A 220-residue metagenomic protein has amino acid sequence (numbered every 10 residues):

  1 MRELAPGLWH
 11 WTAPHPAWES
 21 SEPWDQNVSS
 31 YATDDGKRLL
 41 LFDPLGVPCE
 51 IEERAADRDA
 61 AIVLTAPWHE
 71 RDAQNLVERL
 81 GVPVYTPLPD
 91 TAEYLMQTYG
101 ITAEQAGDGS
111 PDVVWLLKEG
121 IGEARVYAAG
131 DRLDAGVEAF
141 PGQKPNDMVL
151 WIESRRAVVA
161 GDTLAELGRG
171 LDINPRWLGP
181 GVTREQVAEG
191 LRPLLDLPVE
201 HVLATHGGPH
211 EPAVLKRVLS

Functional and structural regions predicted by a protein language model:
R2, P6-W9, A13-P16, R38-L41 (+4 more regions): Metallo-beta-lactamase
P16-A61: Pre-active-site segment of Zn-dependent metallo-hydrolases
D25-N27, I121, Y127, K144: Residues that act as N-cap/strand-start positions at coil-to-secondary-structure junctions
N27, E70-R71, A188: Residue-level marker for well-ordered alpha-helical positions
S29, L80, N146: Residues that flank catalytic or metal-binding motifs in active/ligand-binding sites
G36, R58, R79, L197-P198: Structured helix-beta-strand junction loops
G46-A129: Active-site HxH/HxHxD metal-binding segment of metal-dependent hydrolases
